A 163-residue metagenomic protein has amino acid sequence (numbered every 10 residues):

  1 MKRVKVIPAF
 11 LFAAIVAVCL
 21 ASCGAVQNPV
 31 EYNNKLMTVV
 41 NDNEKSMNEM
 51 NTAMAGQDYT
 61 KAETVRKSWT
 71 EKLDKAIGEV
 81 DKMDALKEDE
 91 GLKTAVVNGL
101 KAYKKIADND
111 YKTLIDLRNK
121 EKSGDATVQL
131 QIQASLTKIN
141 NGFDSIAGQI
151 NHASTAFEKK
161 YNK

Functional and structural regions predicted by a protein language model:
M1-F12: Bacterial N-terminal signal peptides that target proteins for export
V18-S22: C-terminal motif of bacterial Sec signal peptides marking the signal peptidase cleavage site
C23-E71, K159-K163: Immediate post-signal-peptide N-terminus of mature secreted/exported proteins
N34, T60-S68, E90-N98, A126-K138: Short, charged, amphipathic alpha-helical segments
K35-K45, E49, S68-K75, E79 (+6 more regions): Charged, amphipathic alpha-helical oligomerization/scaffolding segments
E49-T52, K75-E88, K122-Q133: Short, charged/polar, low-complexity loop and linker segments that flank or interrupt alpha-helical bundles
A76-L100, T113, L117-R118, S154 (+1 more regions): Short, solvent-exposed, charged loop/turn and helix-capping segments that join or cap alpha-helices on peripheral
R118-K163: A charged, solvent-exposed segment within the mature domains of Sec-exported extracytoplasmic proteins
